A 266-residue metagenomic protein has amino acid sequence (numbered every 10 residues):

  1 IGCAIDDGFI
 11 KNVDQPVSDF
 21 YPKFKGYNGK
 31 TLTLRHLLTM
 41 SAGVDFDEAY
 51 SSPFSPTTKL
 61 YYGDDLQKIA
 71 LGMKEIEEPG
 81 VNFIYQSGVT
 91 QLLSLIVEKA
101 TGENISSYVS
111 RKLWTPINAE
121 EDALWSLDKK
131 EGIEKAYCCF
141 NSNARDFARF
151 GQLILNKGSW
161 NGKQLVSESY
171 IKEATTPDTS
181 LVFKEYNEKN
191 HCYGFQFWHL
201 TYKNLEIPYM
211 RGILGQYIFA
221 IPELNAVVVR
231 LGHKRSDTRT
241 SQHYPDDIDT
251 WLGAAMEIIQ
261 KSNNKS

Functional and structural regions predicted by a protein language model:
I1-V13, L37, L93-V97, F147-L153: Active-site SXXK
D6-D45, G72, T101-Y137, S142: Active-site helix/loop module of the DD-peptidase/beta-lactamase fold, centered on the serine-lysine SxxK catalytic
D47-D128: A small/polar active-site loop signature that marks catalytic segments
P79-N82, E134-C138, Y209: Active-site rim elements
V89-I96, A136-S159, Q216-H233: Active-site-proximal alpha-helical segments within enzyme catalytic domains
P116-A174: Active-site-proximal binding-pocket segments
E121-L124, K172-V229: Active-site Gly/Thr loop motif
M210-S266: Structured C-terminal helix/loop/strand segments within mature extracytoplasmic catalytic/sensor domains
